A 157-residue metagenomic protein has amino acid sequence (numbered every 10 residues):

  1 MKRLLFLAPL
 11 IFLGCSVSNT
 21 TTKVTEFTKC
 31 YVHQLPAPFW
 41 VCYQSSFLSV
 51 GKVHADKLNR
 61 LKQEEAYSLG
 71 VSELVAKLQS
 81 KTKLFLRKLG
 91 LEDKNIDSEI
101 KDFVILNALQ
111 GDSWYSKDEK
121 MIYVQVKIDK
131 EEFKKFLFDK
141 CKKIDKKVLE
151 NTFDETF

Functional and structural regions predicted by a protein language model:
L4-L13: Sec-dependent N-terminal signal peptides
C15-F157: Domain-level marker for long, solvent-exposed, non-transmembrane regions
